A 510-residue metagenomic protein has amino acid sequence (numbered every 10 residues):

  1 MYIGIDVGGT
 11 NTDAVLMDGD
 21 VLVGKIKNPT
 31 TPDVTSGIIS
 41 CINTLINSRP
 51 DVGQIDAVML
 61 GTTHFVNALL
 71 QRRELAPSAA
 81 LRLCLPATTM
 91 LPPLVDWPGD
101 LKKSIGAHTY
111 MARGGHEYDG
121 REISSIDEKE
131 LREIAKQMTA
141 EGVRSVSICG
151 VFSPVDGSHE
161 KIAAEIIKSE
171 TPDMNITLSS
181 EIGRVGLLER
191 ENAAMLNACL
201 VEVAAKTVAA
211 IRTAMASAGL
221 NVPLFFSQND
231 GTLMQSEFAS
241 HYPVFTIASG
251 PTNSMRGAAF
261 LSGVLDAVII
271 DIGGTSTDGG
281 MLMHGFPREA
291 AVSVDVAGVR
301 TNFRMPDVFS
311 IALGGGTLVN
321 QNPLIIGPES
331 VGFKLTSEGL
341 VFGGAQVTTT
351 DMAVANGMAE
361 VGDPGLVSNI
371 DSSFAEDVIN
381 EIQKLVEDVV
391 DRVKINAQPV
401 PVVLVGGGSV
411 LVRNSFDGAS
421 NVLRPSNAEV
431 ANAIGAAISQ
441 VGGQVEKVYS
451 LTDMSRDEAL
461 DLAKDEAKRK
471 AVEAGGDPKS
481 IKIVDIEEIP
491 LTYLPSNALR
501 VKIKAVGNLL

Functional and structural regions predicted by a protein language model:
M1-L510: N-terminally biased helix-coil "hinge/interface" segments that flank
